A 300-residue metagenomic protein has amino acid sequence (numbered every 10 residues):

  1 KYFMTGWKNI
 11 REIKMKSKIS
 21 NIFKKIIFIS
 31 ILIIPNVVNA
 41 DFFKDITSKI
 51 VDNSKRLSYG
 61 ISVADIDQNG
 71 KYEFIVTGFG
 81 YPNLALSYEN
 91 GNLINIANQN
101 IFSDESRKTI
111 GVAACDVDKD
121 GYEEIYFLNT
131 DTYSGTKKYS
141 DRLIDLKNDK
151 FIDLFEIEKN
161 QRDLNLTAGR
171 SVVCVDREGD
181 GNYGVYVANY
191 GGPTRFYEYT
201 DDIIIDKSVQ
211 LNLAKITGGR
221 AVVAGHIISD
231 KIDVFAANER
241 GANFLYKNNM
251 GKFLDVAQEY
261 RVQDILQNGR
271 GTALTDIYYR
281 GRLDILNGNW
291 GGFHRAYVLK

Functional and structural regions predicted by a protein language model:
K16-I27: Bacterial N-terminal signal peptides that target proteins for export
N39-K300: Beta-propeller-forming repeat regions
